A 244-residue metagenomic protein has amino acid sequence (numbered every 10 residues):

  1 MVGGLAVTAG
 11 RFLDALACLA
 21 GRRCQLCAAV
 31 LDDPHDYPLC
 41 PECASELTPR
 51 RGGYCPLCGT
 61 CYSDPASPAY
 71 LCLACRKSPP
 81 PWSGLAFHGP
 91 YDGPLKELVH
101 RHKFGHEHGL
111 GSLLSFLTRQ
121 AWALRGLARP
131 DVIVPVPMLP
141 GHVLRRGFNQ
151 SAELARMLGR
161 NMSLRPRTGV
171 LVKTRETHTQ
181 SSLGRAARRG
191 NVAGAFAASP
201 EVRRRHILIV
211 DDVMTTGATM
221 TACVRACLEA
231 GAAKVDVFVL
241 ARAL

Functional and structural regions predicted by a protein language model:
M1-D211, T215-L244: Glycine-rich phosphate/pyrophosphate-handling loop used in enzymes and phosphotransfer proteins
